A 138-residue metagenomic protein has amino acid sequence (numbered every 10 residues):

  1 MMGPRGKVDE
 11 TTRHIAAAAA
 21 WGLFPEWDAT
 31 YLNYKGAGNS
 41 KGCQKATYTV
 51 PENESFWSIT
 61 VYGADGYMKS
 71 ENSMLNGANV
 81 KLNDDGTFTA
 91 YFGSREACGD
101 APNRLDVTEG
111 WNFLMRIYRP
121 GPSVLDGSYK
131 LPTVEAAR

Functional and structural regions predicted by a protein language model:
M1-R138: A compositional/structural signature for long, glycine/proline-rich flexible linkers and loops on extracytoplasmic
